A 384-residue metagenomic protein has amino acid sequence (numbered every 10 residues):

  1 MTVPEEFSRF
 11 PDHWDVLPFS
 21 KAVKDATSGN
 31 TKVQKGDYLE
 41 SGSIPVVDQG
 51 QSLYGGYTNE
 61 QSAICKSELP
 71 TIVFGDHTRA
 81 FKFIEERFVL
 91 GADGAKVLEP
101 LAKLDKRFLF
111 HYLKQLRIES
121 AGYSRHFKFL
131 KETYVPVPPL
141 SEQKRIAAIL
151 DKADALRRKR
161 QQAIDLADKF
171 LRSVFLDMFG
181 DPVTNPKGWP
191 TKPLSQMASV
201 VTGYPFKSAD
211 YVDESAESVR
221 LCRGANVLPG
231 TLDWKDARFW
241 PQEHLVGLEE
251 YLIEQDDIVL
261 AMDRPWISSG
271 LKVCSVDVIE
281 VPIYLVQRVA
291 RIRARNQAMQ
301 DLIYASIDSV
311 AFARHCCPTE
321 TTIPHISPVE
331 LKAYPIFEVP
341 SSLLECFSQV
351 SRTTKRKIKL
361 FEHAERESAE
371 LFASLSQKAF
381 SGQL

Functional and structural regions predicted by a protein language model:
M1-N30, D37-S52, P136-A148, A155-P205 (+3 more regions): Non-catalytic DNA-recognition/assembly elements of restriction-modification systems
T2-P4, V89-K96, F110, S120-S141 (+2 more regions): A short glycine-rich beta-alpha junction/loop motif
T2-V3, L17-L69, E86, G91-A92 (+2 more regions): Sequence-specific dsDNA recognition surfaces
F10, P100, V135-V137, G224 (+3 more regions): Hydrophobic residues in beta-strands and at strand termini
V33-L39, S124-H126, K187-P190, K207-D213 (+1 more regions): Short coil/turn segments at secondary-structure boundaries
D48-K114, E119, R223, L248-D308 (+2 more regions): A short beta-sheet element
R117-S120, A311, K355-R356: A common structural junction motif
V310-C316: Periplasmic-binding protein-like
